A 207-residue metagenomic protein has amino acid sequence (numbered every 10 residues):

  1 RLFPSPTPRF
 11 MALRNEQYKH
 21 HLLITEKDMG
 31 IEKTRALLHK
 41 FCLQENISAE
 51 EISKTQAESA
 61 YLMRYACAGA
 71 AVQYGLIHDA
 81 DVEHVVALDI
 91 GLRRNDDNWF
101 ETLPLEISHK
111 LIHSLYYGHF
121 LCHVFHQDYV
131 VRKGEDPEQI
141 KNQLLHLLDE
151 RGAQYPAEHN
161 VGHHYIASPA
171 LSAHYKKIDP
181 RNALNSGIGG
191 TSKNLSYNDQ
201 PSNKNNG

Functional and structural regions predicted by a protein language model:
F3-G207: Conserved glycine-rich FAD pyrophosphate-binding loop
